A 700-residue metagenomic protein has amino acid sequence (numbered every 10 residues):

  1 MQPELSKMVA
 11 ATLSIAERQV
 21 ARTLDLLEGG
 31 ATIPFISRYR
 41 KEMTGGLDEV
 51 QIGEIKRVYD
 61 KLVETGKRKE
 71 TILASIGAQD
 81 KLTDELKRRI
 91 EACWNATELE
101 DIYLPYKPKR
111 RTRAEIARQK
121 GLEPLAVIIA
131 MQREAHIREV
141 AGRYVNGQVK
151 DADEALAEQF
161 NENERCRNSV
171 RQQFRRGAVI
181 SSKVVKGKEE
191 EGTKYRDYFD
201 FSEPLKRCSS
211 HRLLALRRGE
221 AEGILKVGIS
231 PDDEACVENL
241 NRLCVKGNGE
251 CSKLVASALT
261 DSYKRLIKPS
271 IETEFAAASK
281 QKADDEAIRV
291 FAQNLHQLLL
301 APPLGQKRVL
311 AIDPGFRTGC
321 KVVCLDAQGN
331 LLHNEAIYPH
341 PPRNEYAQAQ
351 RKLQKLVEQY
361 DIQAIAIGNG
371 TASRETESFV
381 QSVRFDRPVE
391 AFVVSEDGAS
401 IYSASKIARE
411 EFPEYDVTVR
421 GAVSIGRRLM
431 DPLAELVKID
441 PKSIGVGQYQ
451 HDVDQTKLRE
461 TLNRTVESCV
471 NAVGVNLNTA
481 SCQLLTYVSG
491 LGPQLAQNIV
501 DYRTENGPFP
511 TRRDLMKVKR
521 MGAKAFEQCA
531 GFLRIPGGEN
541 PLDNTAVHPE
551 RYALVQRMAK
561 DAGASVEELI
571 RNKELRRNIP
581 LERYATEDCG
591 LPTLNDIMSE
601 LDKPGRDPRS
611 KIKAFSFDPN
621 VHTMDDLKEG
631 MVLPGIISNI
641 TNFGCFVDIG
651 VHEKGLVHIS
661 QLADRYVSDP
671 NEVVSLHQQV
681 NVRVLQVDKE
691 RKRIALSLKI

Functional and structural regions predicted by a protein language model:
M1-A21, E28: Generic start-of-chain signal for non-secretory N-termini
P3-L5, R57, E64-K81, E91 (+7 more regions): Long, highly charged, low-complexity intrinsically disordered interaction regions that mediate electrostatic DNA/RNA
D25-E28, P105, I116-Q119, A215-G219 (+15 more regions): Replace "in large, NTP-powered and nucleic-acid-processing enzymes" with "in large, NTP-powered factors and other
Y39-K41, A130, D232, P314 (+11 more regions): Short, ordered loop/turn segments at secondary-structure junctions
Q51-E54, K61, T65-A311, R317-Y415 (+1 more regions): Duplex nucleic acid-engaging cores and interfaces of nucleic-acid transaction enzymes
S75, R89, E100-I102, G219-D232 (+3 more regions): Structured, non-catalytic alpha/beta "coupling" segments that mediate domain-domain communication and provide generic
R171-V179, I312-F316, G370-E375, V394-I401 (+5 more regions): A glycine-rich phosphate-binding loop feature that marks nucleotide/adenosyl-phosphate handling sites
I535-E539, D543-I700: Single-stranded RNA-binding regions, centering on S1/OB-family and related RNA-binding modules
